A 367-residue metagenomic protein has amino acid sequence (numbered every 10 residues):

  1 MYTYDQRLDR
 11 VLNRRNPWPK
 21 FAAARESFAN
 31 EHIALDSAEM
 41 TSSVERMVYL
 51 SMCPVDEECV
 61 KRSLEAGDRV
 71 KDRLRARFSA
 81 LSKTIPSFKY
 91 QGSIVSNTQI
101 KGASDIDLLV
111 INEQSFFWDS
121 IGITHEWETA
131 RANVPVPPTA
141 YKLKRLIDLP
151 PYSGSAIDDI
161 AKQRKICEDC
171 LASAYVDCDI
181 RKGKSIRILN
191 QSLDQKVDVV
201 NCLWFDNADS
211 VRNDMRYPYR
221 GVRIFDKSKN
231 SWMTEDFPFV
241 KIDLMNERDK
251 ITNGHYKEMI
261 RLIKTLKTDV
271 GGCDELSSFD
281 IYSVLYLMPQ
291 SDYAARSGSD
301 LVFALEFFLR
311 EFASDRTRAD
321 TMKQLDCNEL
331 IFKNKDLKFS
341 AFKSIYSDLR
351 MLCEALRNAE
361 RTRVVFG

Functional and structural regions predicted by a protein language model:
M1-A29, N190-Q191, V199-C202, G254 (+4 more regions): Eukaryotic non-globular, compositionally biased segments
M1-K89, S93-A103, F116-D148, V364-G367: N-terminal regions immediately upstream of nucleotidyltransferase
N16, L64, D68, Y141-D300 (+2 more regions): Catalytic cores of NTP-dependent nucleotidyl/adenyl transfer enzymes across multiple folds
L50-K61, P150-S155, E247, L337-S340: Short coil/turn segments at secondary-structure junctions
T84-S87, K184-I186, I281-Y282, D320-K323: Residue-level recognition of the N-termini of beta-strands and the immediately preceding loop/turn
S87, S93-E113, L189-V200: Histidine-centered divalent-metal-coordination microenvironment in nucleic-acid enzymes
E113-F116, F205: Short, charged/polar surface micro-motifs in flexible loops or helix N-caps
D292-Y346: C-terminal structured domain segments
